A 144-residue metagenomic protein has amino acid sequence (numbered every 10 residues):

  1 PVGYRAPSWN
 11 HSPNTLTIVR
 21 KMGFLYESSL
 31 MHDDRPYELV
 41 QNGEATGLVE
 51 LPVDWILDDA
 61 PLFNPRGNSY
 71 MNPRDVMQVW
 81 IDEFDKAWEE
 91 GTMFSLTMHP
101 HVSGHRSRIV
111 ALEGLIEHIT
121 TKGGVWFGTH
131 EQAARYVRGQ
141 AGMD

Functional and structural regions predicted by a protein language model:
V2-E90: Active-site-adjacent pocket scaffolds in enzyme catalytic domains
Y26, R74-D144: C-terminal domain-boundary segment and adjacent tail
